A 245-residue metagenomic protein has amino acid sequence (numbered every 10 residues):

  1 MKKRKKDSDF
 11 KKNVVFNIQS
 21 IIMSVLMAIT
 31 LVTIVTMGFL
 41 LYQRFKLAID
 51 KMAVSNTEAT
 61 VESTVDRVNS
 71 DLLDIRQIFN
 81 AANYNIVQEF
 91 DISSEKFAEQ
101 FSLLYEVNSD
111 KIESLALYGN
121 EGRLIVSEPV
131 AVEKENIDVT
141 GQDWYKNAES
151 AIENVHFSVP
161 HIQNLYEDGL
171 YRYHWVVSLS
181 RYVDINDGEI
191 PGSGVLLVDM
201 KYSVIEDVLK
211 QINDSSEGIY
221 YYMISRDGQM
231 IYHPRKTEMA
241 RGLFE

Functional and structural regions predicted by a protein language model:
M1-L47, K51: Extreme N-terminal signal-anchor transmembrane helix of membrane signaling/transducer proteins, especially in bacteria
L40-Q77: Juxtamembrane membrane-water interface segments immediately C-terminal to a transmembrane helix
N69-E99, L115-V132: Extracellular/periplasmic ligand-binding regions of membrane signal-transduction receptors
N85, S109, L124-M200: Extracytoplasmic/periplasmic ligand-binding sensor regions of membrane-associated signaling proteins
A98-E106, V195-E238: Solvent-exposed, extracytoplasmic
I112-S114, L179, G218-Y220: Short loop/turn microsegments at loop-to-beta-strand junctions
V126-E135, F157, M230-E245: GAF sensory domains
